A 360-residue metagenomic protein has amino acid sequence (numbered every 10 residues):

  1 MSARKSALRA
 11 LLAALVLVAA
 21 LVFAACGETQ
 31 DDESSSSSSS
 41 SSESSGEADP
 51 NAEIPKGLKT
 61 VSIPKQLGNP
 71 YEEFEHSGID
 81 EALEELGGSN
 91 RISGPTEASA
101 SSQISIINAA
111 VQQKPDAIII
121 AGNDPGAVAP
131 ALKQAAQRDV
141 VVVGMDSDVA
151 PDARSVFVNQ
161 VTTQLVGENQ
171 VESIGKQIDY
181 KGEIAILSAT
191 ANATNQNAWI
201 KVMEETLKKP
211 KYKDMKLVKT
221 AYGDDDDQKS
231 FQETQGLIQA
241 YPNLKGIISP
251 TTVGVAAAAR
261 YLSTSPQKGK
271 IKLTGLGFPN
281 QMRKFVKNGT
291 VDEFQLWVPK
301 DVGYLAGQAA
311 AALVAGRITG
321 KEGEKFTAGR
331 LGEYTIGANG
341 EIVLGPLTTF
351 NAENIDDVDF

Functional and structural regions predicted by a protein language model:
F23-S40: Bacterial lipoprotein signal-peptidase II cleavage site
S42, G46-G57, A191-N195, T206-K208 (+1 more regions): Hinge/cleft segment of the Venus flytrap/periplasmic-binding protein
S45-L86, R91-I107, Q113, A121-P125 (+2 more regions): Extracytoplasmic "Venus flytrap"
I54, Q103, V158-I184, A198 (+3 more regions): Hydrophobic alpha-helical segments within soluble ligand-binding/sensing domains
S62, K114-G122, V141-M145, A185-L187 (+4 more regions): Periplasmic-binding protein-like
Y71-E85, V166-Q170, T194-D214, K229 (+3 more regions): Short, solvent-exposed amphipathic alpha-helices that sit in or adjacent to ligand/effector-binding or catalytic
I120-Q137, M203, G223-F285: Hydrophobic alpha-helical
G126-L165, K176, E183, P279-K287 (+1 more regions): Flexible loop/hinge segments that line or gate small-molecule binding clefts
